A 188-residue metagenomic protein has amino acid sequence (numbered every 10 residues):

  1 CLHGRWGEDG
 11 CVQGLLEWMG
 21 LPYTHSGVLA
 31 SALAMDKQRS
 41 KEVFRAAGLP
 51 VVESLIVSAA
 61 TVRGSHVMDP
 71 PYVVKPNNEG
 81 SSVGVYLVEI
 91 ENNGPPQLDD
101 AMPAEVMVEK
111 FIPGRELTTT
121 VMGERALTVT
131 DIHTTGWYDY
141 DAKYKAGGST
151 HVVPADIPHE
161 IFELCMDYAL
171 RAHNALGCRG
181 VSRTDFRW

Functional and structural regions predicted by a protein language model:
C1-E53: Conserved N-proximal alpha/beta basic substrate-recognition cap immediately N-terminal to, or forming the N-lobe
H3-G4, E116, H173: Histidine-centered active-site/metal-ligand motif
G4, S82, T135: Glycine-rich phosphate/pyrophosphate-binding beta-alpha loops
T24, V52-E53, E109, L127 (+1 more regions): A short, local hydrophobic-aromatic micro-motif
S31-R115, D167: Active-site nucleotide/adenylate-binding loops and adjacent lid/helix of ATP-dependent enzymes
E91-D167: Phosphate-binding site of ATP-dependent enzymes
K110, T119, H173-W188: Conserved metal-phosphate-binding beta-hairpin within the catalytic cores of diverse ATP-dependent phosphoryl-transfer
